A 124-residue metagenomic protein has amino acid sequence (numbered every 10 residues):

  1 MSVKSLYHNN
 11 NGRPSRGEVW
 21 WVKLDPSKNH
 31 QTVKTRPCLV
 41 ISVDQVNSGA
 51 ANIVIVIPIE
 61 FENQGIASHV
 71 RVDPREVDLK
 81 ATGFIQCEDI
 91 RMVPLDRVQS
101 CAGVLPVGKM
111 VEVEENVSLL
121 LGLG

Functional and structural regions predicted by a protein language model:
M1-G124: Conserved functional hotspots at enzyme active or ligand-binding sites that engage polyanionic ligands
